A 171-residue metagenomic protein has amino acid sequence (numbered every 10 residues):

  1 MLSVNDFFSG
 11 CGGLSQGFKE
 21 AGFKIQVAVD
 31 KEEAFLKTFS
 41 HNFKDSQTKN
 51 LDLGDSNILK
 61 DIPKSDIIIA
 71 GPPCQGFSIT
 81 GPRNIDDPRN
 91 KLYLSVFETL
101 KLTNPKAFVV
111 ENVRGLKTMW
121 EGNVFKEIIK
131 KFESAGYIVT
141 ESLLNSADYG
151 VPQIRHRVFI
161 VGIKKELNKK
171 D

Functional and structural regions predicted by a protein language model:
M1-V4: Extreme N-terminal starter segment of soluble prokaryotic enzymes
F7-C11: Class I SAM-dependent methyltransferase "Motif I" SAM/SAH-binding loop
K24-Q26: Short beta-strand element of Class I
V29-E32, E111-N112: Conserved acidic E/D residue at the C-terminus of a beta-strand in Rossmann-like folds
E33-K37: Short alpha-helix immediately C-terminal to the canonical SAM-binding loop
D45-L53: Conserved SAM-binding strand-loop segment of SAM-dependent methyltransferases
S56-S65, F77-D171: Class I S-adenosyl-L-methionine
